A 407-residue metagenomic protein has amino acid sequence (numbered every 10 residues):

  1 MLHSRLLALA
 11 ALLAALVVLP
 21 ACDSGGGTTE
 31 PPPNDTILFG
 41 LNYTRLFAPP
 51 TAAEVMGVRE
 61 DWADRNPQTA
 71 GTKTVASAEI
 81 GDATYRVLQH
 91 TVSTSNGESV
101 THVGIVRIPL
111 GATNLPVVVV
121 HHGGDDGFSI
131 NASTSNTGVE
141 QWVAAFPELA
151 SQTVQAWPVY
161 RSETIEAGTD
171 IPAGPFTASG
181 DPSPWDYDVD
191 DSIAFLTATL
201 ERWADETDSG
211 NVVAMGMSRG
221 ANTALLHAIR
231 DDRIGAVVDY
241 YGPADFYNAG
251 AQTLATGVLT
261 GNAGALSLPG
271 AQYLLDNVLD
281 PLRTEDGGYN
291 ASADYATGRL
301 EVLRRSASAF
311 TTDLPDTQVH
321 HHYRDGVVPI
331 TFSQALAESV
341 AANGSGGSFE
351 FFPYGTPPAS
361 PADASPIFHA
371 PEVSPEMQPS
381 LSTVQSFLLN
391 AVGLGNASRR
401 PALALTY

Functional and structural regions predicted by a protein language model:
L16-L46: Bacterial Sec-dependent N-terminal signal peptides
A63-G111: N-terminal cap/lid segment of alpha/beta-hydrolase-fold proteins
G104, N114-D125: Short beta-strand element of the alpha/beta-hydrolase
D125-I193, A198, R202: Cap/lid segment of the alpha/beta-hydrolase catalytic domain
I130, G242-P243, N248-A309: Mobile cap/lid helix-loop segments that gate and shape the active-site cleft of serine hydrolases
A194-V258: Primarily recognizes the serine-hydrolase "nucleophile elbow" in alpha/beta-hydrolase and SGNH/GDSL folds
V319-H321, D325: Short beta-strand/loop motif that positions the catalytic acidic residue of the alpha/beta-hydrolase fold
V327, Q334, N343-Y407: C-terminal catalytic histidine-bearing segment of alpha/beta-hydrolase fold enzymes
